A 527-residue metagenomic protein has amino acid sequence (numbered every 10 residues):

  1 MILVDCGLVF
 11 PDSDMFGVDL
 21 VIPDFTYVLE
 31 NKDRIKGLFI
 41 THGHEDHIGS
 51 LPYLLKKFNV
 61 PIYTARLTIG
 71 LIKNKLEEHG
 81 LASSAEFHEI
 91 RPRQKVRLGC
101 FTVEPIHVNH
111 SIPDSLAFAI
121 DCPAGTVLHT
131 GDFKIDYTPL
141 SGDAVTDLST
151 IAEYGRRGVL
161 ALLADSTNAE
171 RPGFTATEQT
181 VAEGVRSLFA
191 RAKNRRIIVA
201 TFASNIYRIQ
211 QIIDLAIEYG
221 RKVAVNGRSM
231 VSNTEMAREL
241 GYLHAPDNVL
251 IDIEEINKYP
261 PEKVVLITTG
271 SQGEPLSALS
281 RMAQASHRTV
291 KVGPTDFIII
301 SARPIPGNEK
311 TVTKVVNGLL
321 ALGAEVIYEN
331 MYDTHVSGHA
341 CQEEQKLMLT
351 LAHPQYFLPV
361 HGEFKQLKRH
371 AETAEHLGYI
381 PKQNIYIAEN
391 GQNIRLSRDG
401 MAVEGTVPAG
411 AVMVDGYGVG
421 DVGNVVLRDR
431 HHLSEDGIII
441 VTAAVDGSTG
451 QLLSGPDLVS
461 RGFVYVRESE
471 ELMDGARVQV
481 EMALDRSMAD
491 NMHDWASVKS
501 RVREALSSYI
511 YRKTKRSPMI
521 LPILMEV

Functional and structural regions predicted by a protein language model:
M1-F39, H44-Y259, S277-K291, K310-K314: His/Asp/Glu-rich metal-coordinating catalytic cores of metallo-dependent phosphodiesterases/hydrolases acting on
L3, V9-S13, R34-I35, Y328-M331 (+3 more regions): A glycine- and charged-residue-rich anion-binding loop/surface
P61, L358, L521-L524: Short glycine-rich phosphate-binding loop at a beta-alpha junction
L76, A374, I510: Conserved hydrophobic residues forming the short capping helix/wall of the S-adenosyl-L-methionine
F87-E89, A161-L163, V326, I385-I387 (+1 more regions): Conserved beta-strand scaffold positions in the cores of enzyme catalytic domains, especially in NTP/NDP-utilizing
S111-P113, I380, R516: A cross-taxa feature marking solvent-exposed loop/turn segments within ectodomains of secreted and single-pass membrane
R171-S301, I305-P354, L358-N491, E504: Hard-cation-handling environments
N491-V527: C-terminal tails and terminal domains of large nucleic-acid-associated and other macromolecular-machine proteins
